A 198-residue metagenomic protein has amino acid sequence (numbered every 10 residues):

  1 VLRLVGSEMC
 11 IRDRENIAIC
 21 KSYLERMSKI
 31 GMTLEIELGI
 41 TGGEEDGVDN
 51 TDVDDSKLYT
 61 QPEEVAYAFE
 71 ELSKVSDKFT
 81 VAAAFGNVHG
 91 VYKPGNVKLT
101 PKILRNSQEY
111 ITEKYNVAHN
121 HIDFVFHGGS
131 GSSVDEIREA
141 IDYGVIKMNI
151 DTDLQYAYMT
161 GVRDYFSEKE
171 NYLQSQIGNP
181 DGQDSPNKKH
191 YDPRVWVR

Functional and structural regions predicted by a protein language model:
V1-I11: Single conserved hydrophobic/aromatic residue that forms the stacking wall/gate of nucleotide- or nucleobase-binding
S7, L34-L38, F79-A83, I122-G128 (+1 more regions): Hydrophobic faces of well-ordered beta-strands that scaffold small-molecule active sites in alpha/beta enzyme cores
R12-A83, N87-G90: Conserved anion-binding
N16-M32, N96-N120, F124: Alpha-helix-loop-beta-strand connector modules within alpha/beta enzyme cores
E45-N50, Y92-P94, E136-I137, T160-V162: Short acidic, glycine/serine/threonine-rich loops at helix termini
K57-F69, L99-E113, V145-L154: Gly/Ser/Thr-rich active-site loops/lids in small-molecule metabolic enzymes that frequently grip phosphoryl groups
G129-Y143: Catalytic cores of alpha/beta
I141-R198: C-terminal alpha-helical cap/extension of soluble enzyme domains
